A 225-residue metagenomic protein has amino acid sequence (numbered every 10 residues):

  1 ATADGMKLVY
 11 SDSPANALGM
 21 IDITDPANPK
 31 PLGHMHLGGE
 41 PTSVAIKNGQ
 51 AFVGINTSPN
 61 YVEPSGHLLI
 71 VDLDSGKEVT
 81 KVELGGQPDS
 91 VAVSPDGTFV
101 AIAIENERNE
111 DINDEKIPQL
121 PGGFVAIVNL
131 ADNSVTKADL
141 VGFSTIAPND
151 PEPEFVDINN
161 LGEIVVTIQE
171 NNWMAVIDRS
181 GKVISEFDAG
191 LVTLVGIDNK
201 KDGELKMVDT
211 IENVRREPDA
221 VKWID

Functional and structural regions predicted by a protein language model:
A1, P41, P88, I146-D157 (+1 more regions): Signature of short aromatic-glycine-proline-rich micro-motifs recurring in repeat-based ectodomains
A1-L18, P151-F155, N159-G162: Beta-strand-rich domains and repeat architectures in extracellular enzymes and scaffolds, especially beta-propellers
T2-G5, I46-G49, V93-G97, N159-L161 (+1 more regions): Residue-level detector of Asp-centered blade-edge/turn motifs that repeat once per structural unit in beta-propeller
D25-N60, L84-G85, L191: Blade-loop segments of beta-propeller domains
M35-L37, K81-E83, L130-P151, I184-E212: Surface-exposed loop and turn segments in beta-propeller and other repeat-based domains that flank or scaffold
G54-P64, A103-G123, D225: Short, conserved, GDST-rich strand-edge loop motifs in beta-rich repeat architectures
S65-G76, P118-D132, D178-G181: Beta-propeller blade signature
